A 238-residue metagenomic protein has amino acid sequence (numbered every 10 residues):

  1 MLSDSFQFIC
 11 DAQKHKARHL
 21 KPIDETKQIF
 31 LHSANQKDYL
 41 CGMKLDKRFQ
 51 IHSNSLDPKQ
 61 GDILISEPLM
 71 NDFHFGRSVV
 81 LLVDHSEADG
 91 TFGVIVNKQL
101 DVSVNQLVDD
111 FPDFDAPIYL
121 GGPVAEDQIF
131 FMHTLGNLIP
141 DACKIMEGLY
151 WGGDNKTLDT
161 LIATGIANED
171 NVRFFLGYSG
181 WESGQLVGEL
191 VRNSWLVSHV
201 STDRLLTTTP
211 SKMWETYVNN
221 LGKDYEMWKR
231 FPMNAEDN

Functional and structural regions predicted by a protein language model:
Q13-K14: Low-complexity, glycine/proline/serine-enriched flexible coil segments that act as short hinges or interruptions within
L31-H32, D38-Y39: Short, positively charged and aromatic/hydrophobic N-terminal segments
G42-F175, S179-N238: A short aromatic-anchored loop/beta-hairpin motif
